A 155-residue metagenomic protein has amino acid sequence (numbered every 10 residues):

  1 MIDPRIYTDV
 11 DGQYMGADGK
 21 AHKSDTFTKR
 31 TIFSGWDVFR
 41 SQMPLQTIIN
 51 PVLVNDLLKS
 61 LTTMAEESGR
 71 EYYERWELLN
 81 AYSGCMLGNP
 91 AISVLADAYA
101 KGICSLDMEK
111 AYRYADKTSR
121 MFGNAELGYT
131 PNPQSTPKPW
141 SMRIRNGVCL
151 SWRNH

Functional and structural regions predicted by a protein language model:
M1-K29, T63, E71, C104-E109 (+1 more regions): Acidic/polar, glycine-enriched structural segments that form the non-catalytic walls/loops of the carbohydrate-binding
M1-Y7, T31-V54, S93-G102, G147-H155: Alpha-helical support elements that line or immediately flank enzyme active sites and cofactor-binding pockets
R5-Q13, P44-T47, N55-L58, G69-Y72 (+1 more regions): Short, solvent-exposed loop/turn and secondary-structure capping segments
H22-K23, M43, W76-A81: Glycine-/proline-rich flexible loop or hinge segments
T28-I32, M43-I48, A81-C85, P139: Short, charged/polar micro-motifs that form catalytic or ligand-binding hotspots
T28-I32, P51-N55, S60-Y72, W76: A conserved hydrophobic secondary-structure block that centers on an alpha-helix together with its immediately flanking
S68-H155: Active-site cavity-forming subdomains of large catalytic enzyme subunits
